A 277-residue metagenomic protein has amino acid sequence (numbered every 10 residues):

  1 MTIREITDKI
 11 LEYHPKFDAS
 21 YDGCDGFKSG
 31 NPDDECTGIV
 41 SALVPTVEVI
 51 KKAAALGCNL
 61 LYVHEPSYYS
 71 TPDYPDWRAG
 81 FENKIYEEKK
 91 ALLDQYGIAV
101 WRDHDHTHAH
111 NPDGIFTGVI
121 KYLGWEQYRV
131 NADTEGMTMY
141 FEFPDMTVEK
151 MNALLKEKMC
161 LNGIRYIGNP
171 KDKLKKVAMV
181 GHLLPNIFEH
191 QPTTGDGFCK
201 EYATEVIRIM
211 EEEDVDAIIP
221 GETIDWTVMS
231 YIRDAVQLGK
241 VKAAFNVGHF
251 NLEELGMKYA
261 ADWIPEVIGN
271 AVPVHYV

Functional and structural regions predicted by a protein language model:
M1-V277: Hydrophobic structural segments
